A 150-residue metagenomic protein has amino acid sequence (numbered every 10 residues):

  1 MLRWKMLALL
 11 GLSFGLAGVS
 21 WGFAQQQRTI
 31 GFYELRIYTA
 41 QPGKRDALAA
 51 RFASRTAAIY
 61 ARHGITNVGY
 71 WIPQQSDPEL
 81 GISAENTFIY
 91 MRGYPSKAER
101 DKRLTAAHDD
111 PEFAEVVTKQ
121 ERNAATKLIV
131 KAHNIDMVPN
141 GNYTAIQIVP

Functional and structural regions predicted by a protein language model:
M1-L9: Bacterial N-terminal signal peptides that target proteins for export
A8-G18: Bacterial N-terminal signal peptides
G22-A24: Boundary at the C-terminal end of the N-terminal hydrophobic targeting segment
Q27-R28, A50-G69, L80-E85, G93-M137: An amphipathic, aromatic/His-enriched active-site/gating alpha helix that lines ligand/cofactor pockets
R28-A49, R55, I59, P139-P150: Surface-exposed interaction/gating patches
Y33, A84-T87: Short, surface-exposed coil-to-beta transition loops
W71-Q74: Short, solvent-exposed turn/loop segments enriched in Gly/Ser/Thr/Pro and often Arg
